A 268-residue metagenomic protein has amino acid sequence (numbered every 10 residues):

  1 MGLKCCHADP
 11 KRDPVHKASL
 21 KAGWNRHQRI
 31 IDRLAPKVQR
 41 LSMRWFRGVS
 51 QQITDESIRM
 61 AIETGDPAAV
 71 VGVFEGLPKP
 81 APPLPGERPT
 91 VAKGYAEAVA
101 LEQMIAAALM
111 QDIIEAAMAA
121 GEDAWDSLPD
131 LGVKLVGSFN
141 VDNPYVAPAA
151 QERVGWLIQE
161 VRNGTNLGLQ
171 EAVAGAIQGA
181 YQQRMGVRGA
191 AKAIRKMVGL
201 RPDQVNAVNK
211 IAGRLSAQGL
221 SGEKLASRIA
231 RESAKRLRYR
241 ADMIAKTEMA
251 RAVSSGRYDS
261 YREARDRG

Functional and structural regions predicted by a protein language model:
M1-S233: N-terminal leader/targeting and assembly helices and adjacent pre-domain segments
L225-G268: Acidic, glycine-rich two-metal-ion catalytic cores of nucleic acid-processing enzymes
